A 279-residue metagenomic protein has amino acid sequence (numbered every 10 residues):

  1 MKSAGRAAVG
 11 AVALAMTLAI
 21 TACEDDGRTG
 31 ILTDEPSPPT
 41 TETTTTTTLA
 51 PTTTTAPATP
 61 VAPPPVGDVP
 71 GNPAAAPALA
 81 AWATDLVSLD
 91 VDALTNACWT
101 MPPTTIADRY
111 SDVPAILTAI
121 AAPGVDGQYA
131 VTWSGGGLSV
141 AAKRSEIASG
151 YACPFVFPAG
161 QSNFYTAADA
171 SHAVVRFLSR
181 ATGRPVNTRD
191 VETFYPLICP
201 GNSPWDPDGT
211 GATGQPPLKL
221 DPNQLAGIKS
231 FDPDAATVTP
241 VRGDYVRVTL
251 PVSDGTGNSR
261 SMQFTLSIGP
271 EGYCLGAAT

Functional and structural regions predicted by a protein language model:
M1-T21: Sec-dependent bacterial lipoprotein signal peptides
K2, D25-G27, T118-D169, T256-T279: Short beta-strand edge/turn micro-motifs at domain boundaries
T21-A74, F157-D169: N-terminal low-complexity, Pro/Thr-rich disordered segments that flank secretion/membrane-targeting signals
T59-D112, G160-A212: Core segments of small alpha/beta cavity-forming domains
I106-K143, A226-K229, D234-G255: Exposed beta-strand-loop-beta-strand "reactive/processing" segments of non-cytosolic proteins
Q215-T279: Extracellularly exposed regions in secreted/surface proteins, prominently low-complexity, repeat-rich
